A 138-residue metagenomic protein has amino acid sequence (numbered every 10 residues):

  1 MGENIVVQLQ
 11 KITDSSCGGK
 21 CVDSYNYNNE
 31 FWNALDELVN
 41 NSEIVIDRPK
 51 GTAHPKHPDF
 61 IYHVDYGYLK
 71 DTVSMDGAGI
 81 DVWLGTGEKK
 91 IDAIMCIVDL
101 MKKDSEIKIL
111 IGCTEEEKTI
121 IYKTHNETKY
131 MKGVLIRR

Functional and structural regions predicted by a protein language model:
I5-R138: Hydrophobic N-terminal alpha-helices or hydrophobic patches in metabolic proteins across all domains of life
